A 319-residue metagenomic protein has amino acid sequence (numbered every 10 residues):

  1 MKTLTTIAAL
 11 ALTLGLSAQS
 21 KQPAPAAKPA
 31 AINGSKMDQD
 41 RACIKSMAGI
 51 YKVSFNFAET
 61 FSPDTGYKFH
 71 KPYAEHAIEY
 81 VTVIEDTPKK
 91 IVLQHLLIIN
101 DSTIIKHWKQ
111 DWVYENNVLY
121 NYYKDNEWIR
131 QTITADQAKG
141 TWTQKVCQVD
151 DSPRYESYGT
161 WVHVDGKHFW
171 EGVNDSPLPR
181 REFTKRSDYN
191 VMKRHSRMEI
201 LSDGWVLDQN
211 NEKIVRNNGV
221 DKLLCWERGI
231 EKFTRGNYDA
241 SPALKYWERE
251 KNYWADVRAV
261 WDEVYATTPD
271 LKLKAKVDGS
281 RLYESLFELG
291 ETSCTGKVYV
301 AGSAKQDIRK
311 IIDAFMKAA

Functional and structural regions predicted by a protein language model:
M1-K28: Bacterial Sec-dependent N-terminal signal peptides
Q19-I44, E59-P72, P88-I99, L119 (+4 more regions): Amphipathic/hydrophobic helical signal segments and adjacent flexible N-terminal regions that mediate secretion
S46-E59: Tryptophan-anchored aromatic micro-motifs
V53-F55, V92-H95, N121, G140-Q144 (+2 more regions): Short hydrophobic/aromatic-rich beta-strand segments that constitute the beta-sheet cores of beta-sandwich/beta-barrel
F69-K71, E75-E85, Q94-L96, Q110-D111 (+2 more regions): Hydrophobic/aromatic beta-strand elements that line small-molecule binding cavities or substrate pockets in beta-rich
I98-E156: Extracellular-facing segments of soluble proteins and assemblies that are Gly/Ser/Thr-biased and enriched in aromatics
K139-K193, E212-V215: Short helix-loop boundary/capping segments
V173-W254: Mature extracytoplasmic/lumenal regions of exported proteins
